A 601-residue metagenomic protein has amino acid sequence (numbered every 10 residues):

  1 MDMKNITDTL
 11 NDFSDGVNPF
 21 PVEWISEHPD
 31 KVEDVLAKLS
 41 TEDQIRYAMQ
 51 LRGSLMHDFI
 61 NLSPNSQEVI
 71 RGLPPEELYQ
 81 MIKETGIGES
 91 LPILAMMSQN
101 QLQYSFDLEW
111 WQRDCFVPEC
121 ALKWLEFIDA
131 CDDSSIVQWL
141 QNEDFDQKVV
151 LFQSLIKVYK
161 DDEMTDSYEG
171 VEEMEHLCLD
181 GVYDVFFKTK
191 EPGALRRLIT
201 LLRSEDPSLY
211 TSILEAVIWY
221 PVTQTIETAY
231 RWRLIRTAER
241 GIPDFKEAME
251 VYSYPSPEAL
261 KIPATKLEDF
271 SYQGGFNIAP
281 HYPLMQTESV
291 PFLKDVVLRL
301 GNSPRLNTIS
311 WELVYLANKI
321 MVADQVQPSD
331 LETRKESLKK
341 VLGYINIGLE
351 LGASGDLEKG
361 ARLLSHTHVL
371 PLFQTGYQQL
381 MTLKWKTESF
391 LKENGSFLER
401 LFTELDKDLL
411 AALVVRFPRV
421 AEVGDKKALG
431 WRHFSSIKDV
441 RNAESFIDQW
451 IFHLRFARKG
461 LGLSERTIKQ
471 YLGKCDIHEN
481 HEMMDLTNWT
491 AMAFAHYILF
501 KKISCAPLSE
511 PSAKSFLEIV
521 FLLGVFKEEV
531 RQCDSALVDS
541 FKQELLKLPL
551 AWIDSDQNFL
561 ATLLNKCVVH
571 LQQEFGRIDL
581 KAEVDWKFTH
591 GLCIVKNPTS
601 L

Functional and structural regions predicted by a protein language model:
D2-M96, N100-L601: General marker for long, soluble alpha-helical cores
